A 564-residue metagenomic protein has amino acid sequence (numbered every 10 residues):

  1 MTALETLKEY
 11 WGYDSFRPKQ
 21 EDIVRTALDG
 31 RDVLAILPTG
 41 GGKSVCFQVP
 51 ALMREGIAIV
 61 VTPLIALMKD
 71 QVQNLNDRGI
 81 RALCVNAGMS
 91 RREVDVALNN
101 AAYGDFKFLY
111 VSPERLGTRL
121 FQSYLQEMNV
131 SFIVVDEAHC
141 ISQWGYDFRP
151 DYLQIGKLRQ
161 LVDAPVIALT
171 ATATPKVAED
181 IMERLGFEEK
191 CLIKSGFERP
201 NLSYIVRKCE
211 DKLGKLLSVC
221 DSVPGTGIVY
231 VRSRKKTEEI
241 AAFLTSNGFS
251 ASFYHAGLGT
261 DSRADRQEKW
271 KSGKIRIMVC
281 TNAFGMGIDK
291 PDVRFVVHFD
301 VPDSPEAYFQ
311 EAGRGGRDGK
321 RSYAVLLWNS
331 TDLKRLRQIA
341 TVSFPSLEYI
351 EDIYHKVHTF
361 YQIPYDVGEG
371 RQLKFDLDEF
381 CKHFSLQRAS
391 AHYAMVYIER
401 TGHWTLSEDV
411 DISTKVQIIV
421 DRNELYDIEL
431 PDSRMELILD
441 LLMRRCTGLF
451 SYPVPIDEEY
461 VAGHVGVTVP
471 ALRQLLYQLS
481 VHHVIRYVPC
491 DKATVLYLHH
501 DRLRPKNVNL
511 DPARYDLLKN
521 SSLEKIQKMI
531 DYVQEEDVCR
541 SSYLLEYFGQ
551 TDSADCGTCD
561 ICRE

Functional and structural regions predicted by a protein language model:
T2-Y10, D14-P18, D22-S44, A51-R54 (+1 more regions): Helicase motor core with emphasis on the C-terminal RecA-like subdomain
P345-E564: C-terminal accessory/connector segments of nucleic-acid motor ATPases
